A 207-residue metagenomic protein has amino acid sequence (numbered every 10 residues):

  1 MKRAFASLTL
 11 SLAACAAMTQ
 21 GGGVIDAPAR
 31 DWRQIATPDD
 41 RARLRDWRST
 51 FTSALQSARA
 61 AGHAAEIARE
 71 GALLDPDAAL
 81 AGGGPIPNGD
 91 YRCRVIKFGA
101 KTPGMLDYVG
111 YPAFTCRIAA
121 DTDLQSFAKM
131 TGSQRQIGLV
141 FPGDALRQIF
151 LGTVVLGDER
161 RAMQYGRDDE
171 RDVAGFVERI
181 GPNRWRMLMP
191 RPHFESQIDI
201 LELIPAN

Functional and structural regions predicted by a protein language model:
M1-A13: Sec-dependent bacterial lipoprotein signal peptides
A16-I86: Amphipathic/hydrophobic helical signal segments and adjacent flexible N-terminal regions that mediate secretion
I25-R33, G138-L156, Q197-N207: A short, hydrophobic/aromatic-rich structural module that often spans a beta strand with its adjoining loop
A65-L73, Y165-N207: Edge beta-strand at a domain terminus
G82-Q148: Mid-length scaffold segments of soluble, non-membrane domains
K101, S133-L139, L156-M163, H193-I200: Short, surface-exposed beta-strand/loop "edge" segments at domain boundaries and coil↔beta transitions
K101-F114, F150-G175: An anionic, turn-rich surface loop/hairpin at beta-sheet edges that serves as a generic interaction/coordination patch
S126-T131, L151-T153, M187-P192: Short beta-strand segments that buttress and anchor functional surface loops
